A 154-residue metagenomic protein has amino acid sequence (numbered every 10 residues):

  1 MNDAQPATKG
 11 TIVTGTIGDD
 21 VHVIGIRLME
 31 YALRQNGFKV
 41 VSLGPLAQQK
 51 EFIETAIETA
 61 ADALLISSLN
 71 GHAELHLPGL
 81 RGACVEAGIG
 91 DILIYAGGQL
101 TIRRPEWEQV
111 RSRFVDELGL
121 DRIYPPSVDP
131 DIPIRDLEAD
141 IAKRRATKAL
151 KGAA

Functional and structural regions predicted by a protein language model:
M1-L43: ATP-dependent carboxylate/acyl-activation modules
H22, E74, P133: Glycine/Thr-rich phosphate-binding loops of Rossmann-like dinucleotide-binding domains
I26-R27, P105-V110, D136-L137: Short acidic, glycine/serine/threonine-rich loops at helix termini
Q35-N36, S42-D116, L120-D121: Cofactor-cradling patches in redox/metallo enzymes
R113-D121, K143-A154: A polyampholytic, Gly/Pro-enriched intrinsically disordered region
D121-P130: Short acidic-hydrophobic, aromatic-tinged amphipathic segments that line or gate anion-handling sites
D129-A149: C-terminal helix of von Willebrand factor
